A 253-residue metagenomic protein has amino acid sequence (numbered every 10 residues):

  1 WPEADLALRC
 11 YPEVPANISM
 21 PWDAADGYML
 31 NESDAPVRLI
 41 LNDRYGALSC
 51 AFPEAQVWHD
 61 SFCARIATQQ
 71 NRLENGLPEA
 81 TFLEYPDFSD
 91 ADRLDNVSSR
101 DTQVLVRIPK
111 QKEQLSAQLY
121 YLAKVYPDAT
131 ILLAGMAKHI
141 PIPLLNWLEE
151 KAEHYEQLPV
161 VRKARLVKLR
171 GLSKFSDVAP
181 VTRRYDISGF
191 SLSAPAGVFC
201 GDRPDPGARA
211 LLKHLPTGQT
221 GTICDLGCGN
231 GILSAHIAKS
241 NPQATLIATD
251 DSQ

Functional and structural regions predicted by a protein language model:
W1-N17, P53: Helix-enriched interaction subdomains in cytosolic or periplasmic regions, typified by TIR/SEFIR signaling/NADase cores
C10-D23, Y28-E32, V160-G221: SAM-dependent Rossmann-like transferase core, predominantly class I methyltransferases with a strong bias toward
A16-M20, V37, L105-K112: Short, glycine-rich nucleotide/cofactor-binding loops
P21-E79, P206-Q253: Conserved SAM/SAH cofactor-binding pocket of Class I
D43, W58, F62, P109 (+2 more regions): Short, surface-exposed acidic/glycine-rich loop or hinge patches that mediate macromolecular interfaces
A80-D87: Short acidic-hydrophobic, aromatic-tinged amphipathic segments that line or gate anion-handling sites
L94-Q103, G218: A short acidic, Gly/Pro-enriched loop at the edge of an enzyme's catalytic core that lines a small-molecule cofactor
Q103-I187: N-terminal auxiliary segments of SAM/dcSAM-dependent transferases
